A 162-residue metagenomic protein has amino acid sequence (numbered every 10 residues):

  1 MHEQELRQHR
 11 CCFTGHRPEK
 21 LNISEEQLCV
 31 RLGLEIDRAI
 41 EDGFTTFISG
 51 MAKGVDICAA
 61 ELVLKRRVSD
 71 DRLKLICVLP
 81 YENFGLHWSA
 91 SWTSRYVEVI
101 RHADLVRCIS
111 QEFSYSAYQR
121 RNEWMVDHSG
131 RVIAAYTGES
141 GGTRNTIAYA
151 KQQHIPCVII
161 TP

Functional and structural regions predicted by a protein language model:
M1-P162: Acidic/glycine-enriched connector segments
